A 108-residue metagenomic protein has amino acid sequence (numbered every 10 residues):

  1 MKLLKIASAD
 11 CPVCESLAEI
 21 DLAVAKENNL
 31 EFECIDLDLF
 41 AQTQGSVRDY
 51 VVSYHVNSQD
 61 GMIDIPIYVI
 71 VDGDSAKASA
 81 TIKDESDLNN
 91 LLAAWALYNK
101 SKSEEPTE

Functional and structural regions predicted by a protein language model:
M1-L30: Local sequence-structure signature of Cys/Sec-based thiol-disulfide redox active-site neighborhoods
I6-A7, N29-D49: Thiol-based oxidoreductase modules, predominantly thioredoxin-like and allied folds used for disulfide exchange
P12, A41, K77: Flexible, glycine-rich phosphate/dinucleotide-binding loops and adjacent beta-alpha linkers at cofactor/substrate
V13, P106-E108: Cysteine/selenocysteine-centered motifs that mediate thiol-based redox chemistry or coordinate metal-sulfur cofactors
D21-A25, Y54, W95, N99: Hydrophobic, Leu/Ile/Phe/Ala-enriched alpha-helical segments that form helix-helix packing faces
A25-E33, H55-S58: Non-catalytic interaction surface on structured domains
Q42-M62: Short Fe-S-cluster ligation motifs
G61-P106: Non-catalytic, surface beta->alpha helical segment in thiol-disulfide oxidoreductase systems
